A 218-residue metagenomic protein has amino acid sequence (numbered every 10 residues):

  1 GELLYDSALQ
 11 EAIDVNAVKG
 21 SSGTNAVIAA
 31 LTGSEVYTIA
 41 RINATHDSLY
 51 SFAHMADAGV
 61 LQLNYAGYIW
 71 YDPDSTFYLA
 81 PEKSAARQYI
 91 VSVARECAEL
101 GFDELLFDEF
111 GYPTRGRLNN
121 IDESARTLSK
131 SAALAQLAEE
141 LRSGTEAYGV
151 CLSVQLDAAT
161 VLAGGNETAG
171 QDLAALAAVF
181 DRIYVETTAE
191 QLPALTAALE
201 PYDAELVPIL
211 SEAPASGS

Functional and structural regions predicted by a protein language model:
G1-S21: Aromatic-lined carbohydrate-binding/catalytic grooves of carbohydrate-active enzymes
V18-S22, A80-Q88, L128-A135: Soluble non-cytosolic domains of exported or imported proteins
T24-A29, A94-R95, S131-R142, L173 (+1 more regions): Generic structural signal for well-ordered alpha-helices, preferentially at hydrophobic/aromatic core positions
A26-T45, A94: Substrate-binding cleft of carbohydrate-active enzyme catalytic domains
A30, Y78-E109, D172-L176: An active-site-proximal structural segment forming one wall of the substrate-binding cleft that immediately precedes
Y37-D47, L106-D108, L128-G170, R182-A189 (+1 more regions): Aromatic-lined carbohydrate-recognition surfaces of secreted/lumenal glycan-active proteins
T45-R95: Active-site-adjacent "subsite" loops/lids of carbohydrate-active enzymes
H54-A56, D103-A132: Active-site-proximal loop/short-helix segments that contain or immediately flank catalytic acid/base residue(s)
